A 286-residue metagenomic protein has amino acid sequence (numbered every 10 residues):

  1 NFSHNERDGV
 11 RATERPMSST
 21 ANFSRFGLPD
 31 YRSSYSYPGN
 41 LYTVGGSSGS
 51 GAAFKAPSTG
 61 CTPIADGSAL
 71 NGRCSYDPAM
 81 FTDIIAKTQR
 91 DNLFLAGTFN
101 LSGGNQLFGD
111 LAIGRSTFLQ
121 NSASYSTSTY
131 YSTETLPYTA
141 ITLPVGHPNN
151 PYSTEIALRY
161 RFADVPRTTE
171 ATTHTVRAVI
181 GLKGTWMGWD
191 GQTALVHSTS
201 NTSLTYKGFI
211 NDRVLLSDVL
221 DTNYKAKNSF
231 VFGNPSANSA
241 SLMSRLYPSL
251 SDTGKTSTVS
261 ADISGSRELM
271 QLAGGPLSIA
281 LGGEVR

Functional and structural regions predicted by a protein language model:
S3: N-terminal cationic and glycine-rich segments that engage phosphates or anionic surfaces
E6, N22, P29-D30, S34: Active-site cavity-forming subdomains of large catalytic enzyme subunits
D8-A12: Switch/connector loops and helix/strand junctions flanking conserved nucleotide-binding motifs in nucleotide-processing
E14-R25, S47-T88, F94, N100 (+1 more regions): Surface-exposed, low-complexity loop segments enriched in small/polar and acidic residues
Y35-P38, Y42-V44: Long, low-complexity, intrinsically disordered regions in eukaryotic
